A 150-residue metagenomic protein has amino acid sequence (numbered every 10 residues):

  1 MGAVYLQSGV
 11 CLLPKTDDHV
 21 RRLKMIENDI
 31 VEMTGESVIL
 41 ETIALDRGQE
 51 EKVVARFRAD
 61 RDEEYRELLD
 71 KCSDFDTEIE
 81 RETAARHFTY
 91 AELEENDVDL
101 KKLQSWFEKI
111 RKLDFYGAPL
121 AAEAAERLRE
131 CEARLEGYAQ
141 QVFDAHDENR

Functional and structural regions predicted by a protein language model:
M1-E80, S105, K112, C131: Positively charged, polar, low-complexity stretches
D18, I43-D46, E50, F57 (+6 more regions): Solvent-exposed, non-transmembrane amphipathic alpha-helical segments
T34, E41, D76-T83, H87 (+2 more regions): Long, hydrophobic, amphipathic alpha-helical segments used as structural scaffolds
E63, E67-D70, A91, V98 (+2 more regions): Alpha-helix boundary/N-cap detector
K71, F75-E78, E82-R86, Y90-L93 (+1 more regions): Cap/lid and interdomain-hinge subdomains that line or gate substrate/regulatory clefts in soluble alpha/beta enzymes
K101-R150: Glycine-rich, aromatic-bearing surface loops/beta-hairpins
